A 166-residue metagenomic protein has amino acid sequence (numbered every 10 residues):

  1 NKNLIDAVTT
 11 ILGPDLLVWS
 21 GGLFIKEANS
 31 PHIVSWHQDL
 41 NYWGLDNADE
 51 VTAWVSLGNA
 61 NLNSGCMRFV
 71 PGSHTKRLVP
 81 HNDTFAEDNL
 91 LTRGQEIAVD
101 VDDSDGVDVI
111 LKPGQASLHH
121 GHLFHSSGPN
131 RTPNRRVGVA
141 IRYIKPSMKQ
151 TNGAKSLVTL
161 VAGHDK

Functional and structural regions predicted by a protein language model:
N1-F24, G44-D46, L57: Signature of the catalytic double-stranded beta-helix
N1-I5, N29-N41: Short acidic (Asp/Glu) patches
P14-G21, H32-V34, D49-V55, G65 (+1 more regions): Generic beta-strand structural signal
F24-K26, S30, N41, A60-L62 (+3 more regions): Short, solvent-exposed loop/turn segments at secondary-structure junctions
H37, G44-L62, I110-P113, L118 (+1 more regions): Short, conserved beta-strand element in jelly-roll/cupin
Q38, L91-D103, P133-R135, G153-L160: Short, surface-exposed loop/helix-turn segments at secondary-structure junctions that function as lids/hinges flanking
A60-G128: Double-stranded beta-helix
H122-K166: Non-heme Fe(II)/2-oxoglutarate
